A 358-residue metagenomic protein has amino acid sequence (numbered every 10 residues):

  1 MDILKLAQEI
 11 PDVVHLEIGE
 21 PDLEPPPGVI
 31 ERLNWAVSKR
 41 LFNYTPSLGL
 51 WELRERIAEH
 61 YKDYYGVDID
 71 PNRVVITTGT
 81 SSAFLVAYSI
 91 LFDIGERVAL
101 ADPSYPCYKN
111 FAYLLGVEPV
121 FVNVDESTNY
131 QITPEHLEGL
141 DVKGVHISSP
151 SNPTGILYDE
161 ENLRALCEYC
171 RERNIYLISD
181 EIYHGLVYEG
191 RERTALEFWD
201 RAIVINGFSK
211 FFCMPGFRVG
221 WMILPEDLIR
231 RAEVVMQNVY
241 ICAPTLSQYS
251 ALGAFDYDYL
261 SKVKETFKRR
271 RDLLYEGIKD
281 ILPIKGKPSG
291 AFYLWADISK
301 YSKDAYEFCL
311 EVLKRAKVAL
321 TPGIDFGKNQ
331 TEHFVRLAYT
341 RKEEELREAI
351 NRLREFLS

Functional and structural regions predicted by a protein language model:
M1-G79, V86, A254-F255, A319 (+1 more regions): N-terminal small-domain helix-loop-helix segment of the aminotransferase-like
I10, L115, E172-R173, A316: Helix C-cap/helix->beta junction micro-motif
E59, D63, A99, E311-L320 (+1 more regions): PLP-dependent enzyme catalytic core of the Aspartate aminotransferase-like
D68-V74, I94-R97, D200-R201: Short acidic capping loops at alpha-helix termini that bridge into adjacent secondary structure
S89-I147, E168: PLP-dependent aminotransferase-like
V124-E189: Active-site phosphate-binding strand-loop segment of PLP-dependent enzymes
D200-K268: Conserved core segment of the aminotransferase class I/II
Q248, L252, F267-Y275, K285-I298: Conserved glycine-rich beta-strand-loop-beta hairpin in the small C-terminal domain of fold type I
